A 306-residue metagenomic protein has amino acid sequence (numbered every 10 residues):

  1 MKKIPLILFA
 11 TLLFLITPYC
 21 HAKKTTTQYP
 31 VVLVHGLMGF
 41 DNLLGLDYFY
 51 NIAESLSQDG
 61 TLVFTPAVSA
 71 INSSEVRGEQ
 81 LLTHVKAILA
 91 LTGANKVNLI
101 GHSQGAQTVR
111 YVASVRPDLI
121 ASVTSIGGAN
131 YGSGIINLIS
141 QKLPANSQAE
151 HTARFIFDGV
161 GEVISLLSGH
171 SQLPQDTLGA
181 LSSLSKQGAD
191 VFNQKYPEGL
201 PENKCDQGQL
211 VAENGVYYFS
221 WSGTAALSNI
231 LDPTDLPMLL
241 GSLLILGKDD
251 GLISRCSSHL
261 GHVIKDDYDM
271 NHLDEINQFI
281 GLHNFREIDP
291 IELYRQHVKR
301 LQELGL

Functional and structural regions predicted by a protein language model:
M1-L8: Bacterial N-terminal signal peptides that target proteins for export
K24-K96, A145, A153: Active-site catalytic motif of lipid deacylating hydrolases and related acyltransferases
H35, V63, E79-D190: Serine-dependent carboxylesterase/thioesterase catalytic core of lipase-like alpha/beta-hydrolase/SGNH enzymes
G36-F40, S69-S73, S103-Q107, G128-G132 (+1 more regions): Solvent-exposed loop/turn segments at secondary-structure junctions within structured extracellular/periplasmic domains
H170-N229: Serine-hydrolase catalytic core
N203-L306: C-terminal catalytic-base region of ester-bond hydrolases, centering on the histidine of the charge-relay
